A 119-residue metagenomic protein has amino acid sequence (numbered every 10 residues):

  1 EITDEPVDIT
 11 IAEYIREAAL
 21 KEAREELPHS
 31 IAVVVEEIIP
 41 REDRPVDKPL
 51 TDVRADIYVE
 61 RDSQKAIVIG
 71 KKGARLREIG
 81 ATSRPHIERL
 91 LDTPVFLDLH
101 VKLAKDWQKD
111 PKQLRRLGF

Functional and structural regions predicted by a protein language model:
E1-F119: C-terminal-of-GTPase-core extension/linker across diverse P-loop GTPases
